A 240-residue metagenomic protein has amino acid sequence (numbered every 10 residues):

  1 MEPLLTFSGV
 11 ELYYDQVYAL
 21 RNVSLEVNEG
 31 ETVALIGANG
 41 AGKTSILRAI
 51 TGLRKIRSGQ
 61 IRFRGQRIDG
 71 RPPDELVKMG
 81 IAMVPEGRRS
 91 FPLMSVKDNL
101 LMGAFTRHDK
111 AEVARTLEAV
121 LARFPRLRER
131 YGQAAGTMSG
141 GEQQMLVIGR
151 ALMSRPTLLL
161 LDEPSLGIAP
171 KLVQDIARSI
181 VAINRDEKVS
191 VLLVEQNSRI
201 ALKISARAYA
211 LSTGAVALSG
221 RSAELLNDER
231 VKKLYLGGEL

Functional and structural regions predicted by a protein language model:
D15, V33, K55, R71 (+4 more regions): ABC-type ATPase nucleotide-binding domains, specifically the catalytic core motifs of the NBD
I36-A38: The feature captures the beta-strand-to-loop junction immediately N-terminal to the Walker
T51: Helix-to-loop junction immediately C-terminal to a conserved catalytic motif
G59-I68, M79, E112-L117: Conserved ABC transporter NBD signature motif
A151-L152: ABC ATPase C-loop
R155: Conserved catalytic motifs of ABC-family nucleotide-binding domains
Q174-K188: Helical segment within the ABC ATPase nucleotide-binding domain
